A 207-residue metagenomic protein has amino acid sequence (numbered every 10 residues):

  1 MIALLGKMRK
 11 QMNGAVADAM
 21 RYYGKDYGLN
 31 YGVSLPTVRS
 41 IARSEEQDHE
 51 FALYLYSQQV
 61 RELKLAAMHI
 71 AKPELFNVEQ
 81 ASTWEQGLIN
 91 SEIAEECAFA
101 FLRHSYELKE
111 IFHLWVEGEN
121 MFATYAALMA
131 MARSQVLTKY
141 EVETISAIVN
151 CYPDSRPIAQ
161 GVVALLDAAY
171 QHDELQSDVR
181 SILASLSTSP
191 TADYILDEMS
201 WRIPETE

Functional and structural regions predicted by a protein language model:
M1-E207: Alpha-helical scaffold domains
